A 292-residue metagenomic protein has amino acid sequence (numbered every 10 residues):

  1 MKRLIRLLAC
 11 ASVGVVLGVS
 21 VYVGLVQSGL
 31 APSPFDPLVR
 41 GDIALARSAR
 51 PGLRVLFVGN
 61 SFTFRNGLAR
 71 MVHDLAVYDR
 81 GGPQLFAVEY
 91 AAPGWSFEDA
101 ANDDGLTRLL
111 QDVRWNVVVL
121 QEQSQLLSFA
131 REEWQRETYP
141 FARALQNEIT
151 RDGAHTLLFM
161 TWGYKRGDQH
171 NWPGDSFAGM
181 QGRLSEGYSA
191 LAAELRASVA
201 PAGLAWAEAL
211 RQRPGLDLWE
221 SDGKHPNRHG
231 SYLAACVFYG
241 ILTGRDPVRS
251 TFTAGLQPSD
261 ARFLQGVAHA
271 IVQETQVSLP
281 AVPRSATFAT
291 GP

Functional and structural regions predicted by a protein language model:
M1-V16: N-terminal Sec-pathway targeting helices
G18-D36: Membrane-interface motif at the C-terminal end of an N-terminal transmembrane signal
Y22, L218, H225, Y232-P292: Conserved catalytic region of serine esterases and O-acyltransferases that act on ester linkages in lipids
P34-R54: N-terminal low-complexity, Pro/Thr/Ser-rich intrinsically disordered segments that act as propeptides or flexible
R54-L56, F62-A144, T150: Conserved SGNH/GDSL esterase-like catalytic core that processes O-acyl groups on lipids and polysaccharides
N60-S61, N227: Ser/Thr-glycine-rich phosphate-binding loops at phosphate-binding pockets of nucleotides, nucleotide cofactors
G67, H73, V77, G81 (+8 more regions): Sec-exported extracytoplasmic/periplasmic mature domains
T107-R228, R249: Alpha-helical cap/lid subdomain in secreted, periplasmic, or secretory-pathway luminal O-acyl-processing enzymes
